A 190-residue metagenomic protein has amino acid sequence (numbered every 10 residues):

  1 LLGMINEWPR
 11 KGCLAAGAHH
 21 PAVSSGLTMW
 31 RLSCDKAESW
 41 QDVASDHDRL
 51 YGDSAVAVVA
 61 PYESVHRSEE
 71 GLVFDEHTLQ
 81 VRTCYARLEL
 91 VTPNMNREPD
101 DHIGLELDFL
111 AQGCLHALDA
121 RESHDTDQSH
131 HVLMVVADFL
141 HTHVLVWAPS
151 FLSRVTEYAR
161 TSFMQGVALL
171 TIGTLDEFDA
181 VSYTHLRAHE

Functional and structural regions predicted by a protein language model:
L1-L27: A structured, charge-rich N-terminal accessory region that forms the first stable segment of a protein and links
L1-M4, V59-S64, R97-E98, Q165-A168 (+1 more regions): Short coil/turn segments at secondary-structure boundaries
G26-S33, W40: Active-site acidic/histidine clusters and adjacent loop/turn architecture that either coordinate catalytic ions
D35-D119: Active-site-proximal alpha-helical scaffolds that flank and shape metal-associated catalytic sites
N96-T174: An amphipathic alpha-helical core segment
V181: Active-site substrate-binding loop specific to GH73 endo-beta-N-acetylglucosaminidase modules in bacterial autolysins
T184-E190: Conserved small/polar residues in nucleotide/adenosyl-binding loops
